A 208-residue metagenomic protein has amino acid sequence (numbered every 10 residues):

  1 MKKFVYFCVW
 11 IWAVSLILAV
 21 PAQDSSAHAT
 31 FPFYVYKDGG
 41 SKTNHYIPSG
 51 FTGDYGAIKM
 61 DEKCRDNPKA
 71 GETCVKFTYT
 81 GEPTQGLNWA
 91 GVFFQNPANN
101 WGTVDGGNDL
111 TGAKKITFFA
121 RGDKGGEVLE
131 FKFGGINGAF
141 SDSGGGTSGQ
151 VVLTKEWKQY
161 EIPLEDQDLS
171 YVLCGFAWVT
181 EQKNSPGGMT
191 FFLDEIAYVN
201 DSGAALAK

Functional and structural regions predicted by a protein language model:
M1-V9: Bacterial N-terminal signal peptides that target proteins for export
V5-Y6, A19, K124: Sequence-pattern detector for short linear motifs and compositional/periodic biases rather than a specific fold
C8-I17: Bacterial N-terminal signal peptides
A22-K208: Beta-rich carbohydrate-recognition modules and glycan-binding surfaces
